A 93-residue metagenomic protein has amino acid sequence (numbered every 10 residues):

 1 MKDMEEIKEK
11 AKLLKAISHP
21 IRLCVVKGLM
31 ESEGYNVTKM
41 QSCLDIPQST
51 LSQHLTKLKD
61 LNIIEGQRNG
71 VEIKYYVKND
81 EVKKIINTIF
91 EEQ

Functional and structural regions predicted by a protein language model:
M1-D3, L61-I64: Intrinsically disordered, low-complexity segments enriched in polar/charged residues with Gly/Pro, especially when
M1-K10, G28-E31, E81-Q93: Amphipathic alpha-helical dimerization/coiled-coil segments that flank or bridge DNA-binding/regulatory modules
K8-S49, N62, N69-D80: N-terminal helix-turn-helix DNA-binding core of bacterial DNA-binding proteins
H54: Residues within the DNA-recognition helix of helix-turn-helix
K57: Alpha-helical DNA-recognition elements
